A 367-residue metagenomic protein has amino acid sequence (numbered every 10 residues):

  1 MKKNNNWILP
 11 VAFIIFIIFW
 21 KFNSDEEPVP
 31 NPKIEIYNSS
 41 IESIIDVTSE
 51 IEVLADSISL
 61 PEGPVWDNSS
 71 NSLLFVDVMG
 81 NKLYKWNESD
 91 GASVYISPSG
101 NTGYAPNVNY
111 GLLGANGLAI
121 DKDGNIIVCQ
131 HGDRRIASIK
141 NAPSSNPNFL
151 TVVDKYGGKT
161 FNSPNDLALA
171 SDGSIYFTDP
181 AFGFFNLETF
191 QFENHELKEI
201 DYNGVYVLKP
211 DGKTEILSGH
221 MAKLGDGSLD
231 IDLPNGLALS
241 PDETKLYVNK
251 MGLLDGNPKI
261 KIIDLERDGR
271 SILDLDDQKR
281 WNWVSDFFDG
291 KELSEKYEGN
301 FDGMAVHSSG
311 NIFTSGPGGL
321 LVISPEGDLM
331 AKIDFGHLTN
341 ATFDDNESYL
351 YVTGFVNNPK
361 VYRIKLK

Functional and structural regions predicted by a protein language model:
M1-K2, I175: Short linear motifs centered on Gly/Pro in flexible linkers and helix caps
K2-P10: N-terminal Sec-pathway targeting helices
L9-I18: Hydrophobic membrane-insertion alpha-helices, especially the h-region of bacterial N-terminal signal peptides
K21-K367: Sequence-structural signature of mature extracellular/luminal beta-sheet repeat domains, prominently beta-propellers
